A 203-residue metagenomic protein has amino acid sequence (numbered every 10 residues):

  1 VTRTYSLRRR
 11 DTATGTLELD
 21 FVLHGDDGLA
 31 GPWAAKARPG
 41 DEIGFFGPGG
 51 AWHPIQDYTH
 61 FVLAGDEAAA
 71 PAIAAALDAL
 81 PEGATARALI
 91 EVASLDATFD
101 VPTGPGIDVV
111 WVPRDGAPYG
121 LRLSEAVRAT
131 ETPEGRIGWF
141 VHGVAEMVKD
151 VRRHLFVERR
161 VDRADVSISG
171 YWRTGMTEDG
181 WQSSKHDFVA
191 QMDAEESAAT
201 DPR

Functional and structural regions predicted by a protein language model:
V1-R203: Extended, composition-driven regions rather than compact fold-specific motifs
